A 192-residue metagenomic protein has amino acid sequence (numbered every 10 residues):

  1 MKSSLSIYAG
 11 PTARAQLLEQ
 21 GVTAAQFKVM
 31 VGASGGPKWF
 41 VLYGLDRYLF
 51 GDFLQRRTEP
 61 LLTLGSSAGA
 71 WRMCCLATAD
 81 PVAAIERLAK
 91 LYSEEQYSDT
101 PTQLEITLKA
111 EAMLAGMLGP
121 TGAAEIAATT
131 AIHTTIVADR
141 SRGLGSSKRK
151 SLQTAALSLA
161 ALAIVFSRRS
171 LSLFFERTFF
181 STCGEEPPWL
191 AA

Functional and structural regions predicted by a protein language model:
M1-L62, C75-A192: Patatin-like phospholipase
S67: Catalytic nucleophile serine of serine hydrolases, specifically the conserved "nucleophile elbow" pentapeptide
